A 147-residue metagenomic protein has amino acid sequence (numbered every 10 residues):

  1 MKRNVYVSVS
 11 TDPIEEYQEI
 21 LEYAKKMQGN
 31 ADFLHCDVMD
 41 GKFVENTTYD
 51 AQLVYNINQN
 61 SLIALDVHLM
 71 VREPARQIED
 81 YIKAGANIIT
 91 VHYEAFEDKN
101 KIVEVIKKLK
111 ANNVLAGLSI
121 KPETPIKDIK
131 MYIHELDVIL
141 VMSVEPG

Functional and structural regions predicted by a protein language model:
M1-T90, E94-E104, K108, A116 (+1 more regions): Conserved N-terminal beta1-alpha1 strand-loop-helix module at the mouth
G85, N113, S143: Conserved functional loop/turn residues at catalytic and ligand-binding sites
S119-G147: Histidine/lysine/aspartate-rich catalytic loop segments that bind and position anionic ligands
